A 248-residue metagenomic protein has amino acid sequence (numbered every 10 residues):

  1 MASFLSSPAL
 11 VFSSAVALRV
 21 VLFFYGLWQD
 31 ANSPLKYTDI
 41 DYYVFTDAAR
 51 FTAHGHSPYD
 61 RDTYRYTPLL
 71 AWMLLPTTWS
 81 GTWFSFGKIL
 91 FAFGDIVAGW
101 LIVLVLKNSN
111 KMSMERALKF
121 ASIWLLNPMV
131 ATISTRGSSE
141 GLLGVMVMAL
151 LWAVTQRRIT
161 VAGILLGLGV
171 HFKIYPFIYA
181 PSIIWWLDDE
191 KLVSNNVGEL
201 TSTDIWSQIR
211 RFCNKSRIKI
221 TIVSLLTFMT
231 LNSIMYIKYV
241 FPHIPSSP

Functional and structural regions predicted by a protein language model:
M1-W152, I184-P248: Primarily membrane-embedded glycan-assembly and transfer machineries that use lipid-linked glycans
G55, R157-R158: Short helix-adjacent coil turns
A131-T132, M148-A153, I159-W185: Membrane-interface alpha helices of multi-pass inner-membrane proteins
